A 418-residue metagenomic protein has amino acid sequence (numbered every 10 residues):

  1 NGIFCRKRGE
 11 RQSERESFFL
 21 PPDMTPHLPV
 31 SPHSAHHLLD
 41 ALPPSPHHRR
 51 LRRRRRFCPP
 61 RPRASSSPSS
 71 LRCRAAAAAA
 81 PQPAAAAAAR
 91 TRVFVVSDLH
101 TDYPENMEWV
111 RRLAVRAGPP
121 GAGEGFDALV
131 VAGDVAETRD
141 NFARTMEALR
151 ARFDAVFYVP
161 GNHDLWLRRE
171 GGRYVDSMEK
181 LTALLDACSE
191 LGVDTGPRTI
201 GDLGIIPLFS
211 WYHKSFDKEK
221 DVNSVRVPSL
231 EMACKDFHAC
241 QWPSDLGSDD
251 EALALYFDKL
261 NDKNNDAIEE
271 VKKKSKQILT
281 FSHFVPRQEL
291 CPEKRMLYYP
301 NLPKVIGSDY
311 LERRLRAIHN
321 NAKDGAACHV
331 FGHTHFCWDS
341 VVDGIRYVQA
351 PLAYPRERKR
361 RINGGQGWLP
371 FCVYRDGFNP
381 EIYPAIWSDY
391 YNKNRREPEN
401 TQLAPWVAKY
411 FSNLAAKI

Functional and structural regions predicted by a protein language model:
N1-P21: Intrinsically disordered, low-complexity terminal segments enriched in Ser/Thr
T25-Y158, D164-R173: N-terminal active-site segment of His-dependent metallophosphoesterases
A89-R90, L302-A327, T334-I418: Binuclear metal-dependent phosphoesterase catalytic core
R90-H100, D202-W211, P243, L279-H283 (+1 more regions): Active-site-proximal beta-strand elements of phosphoester/diester hydrolases
V95-S97, L129-D134, F157-N162, D194-G196 (+3 more regions): Active-site neighborhood of phospho(di)ester-bond hydrolases with catalytic His/Asp-centered motifs
E105-W109, V135-A151, L165-A187, F216-K218 (+3 more regions): Metal-dependent catalytic neighborhoods of phosphoester/phosphodiester hydrolases
A155-A267, R316-G325, C372: Extended active-site neighborhood of metal-dependent phosphoesterases/phosphodiesterases
I206-T280, F284-P303, F378-I418: Active-site-proximal loop/helix segment associated with metal-binding centers of metalloenzymes
